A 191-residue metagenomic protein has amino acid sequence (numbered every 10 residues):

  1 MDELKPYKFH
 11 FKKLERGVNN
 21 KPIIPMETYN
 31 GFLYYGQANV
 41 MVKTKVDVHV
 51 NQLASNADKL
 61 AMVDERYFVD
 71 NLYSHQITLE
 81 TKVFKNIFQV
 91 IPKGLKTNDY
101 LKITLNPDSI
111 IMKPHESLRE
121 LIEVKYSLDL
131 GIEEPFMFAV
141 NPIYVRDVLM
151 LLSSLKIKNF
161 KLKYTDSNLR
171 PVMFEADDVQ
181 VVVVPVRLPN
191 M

Functional and structural regions predicted by a protein language model:
M1-M191: DNA polymerase processivity clamps
